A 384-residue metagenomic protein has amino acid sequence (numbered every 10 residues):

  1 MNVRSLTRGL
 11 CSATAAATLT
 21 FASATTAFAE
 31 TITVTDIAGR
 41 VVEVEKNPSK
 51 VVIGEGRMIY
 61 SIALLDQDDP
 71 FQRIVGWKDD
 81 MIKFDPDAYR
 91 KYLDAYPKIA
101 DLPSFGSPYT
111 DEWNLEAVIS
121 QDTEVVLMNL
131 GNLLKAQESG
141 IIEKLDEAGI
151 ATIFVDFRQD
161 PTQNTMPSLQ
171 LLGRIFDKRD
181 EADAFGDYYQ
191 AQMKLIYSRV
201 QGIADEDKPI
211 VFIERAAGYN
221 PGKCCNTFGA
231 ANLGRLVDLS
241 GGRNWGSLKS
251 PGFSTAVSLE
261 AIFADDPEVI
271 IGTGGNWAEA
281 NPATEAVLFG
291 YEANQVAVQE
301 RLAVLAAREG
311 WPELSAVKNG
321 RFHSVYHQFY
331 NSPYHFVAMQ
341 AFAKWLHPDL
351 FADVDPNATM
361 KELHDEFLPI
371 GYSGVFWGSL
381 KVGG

Functional and structural regions predicted by a protein language model:
N2-A17: Bacterial N-terminal signal peptides that target proteins for export
A17-A27: C-terminal segment of classical bacterial N-terminal signal peptides
F28-G384: N-terminal ligand-binding lobe of clamshell/alpha-beta domains
